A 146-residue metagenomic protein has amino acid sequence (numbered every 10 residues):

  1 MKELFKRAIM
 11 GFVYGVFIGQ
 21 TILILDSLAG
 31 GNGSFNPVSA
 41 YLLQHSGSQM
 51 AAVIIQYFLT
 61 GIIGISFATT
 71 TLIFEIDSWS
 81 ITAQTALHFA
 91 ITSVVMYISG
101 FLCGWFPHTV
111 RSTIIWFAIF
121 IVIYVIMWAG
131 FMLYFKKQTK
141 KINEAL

Functional and structural regions predicted by a protein language model:
K6-L28: N-terminal signal-anchor transmembrane alpha helix
M10-I18, L59-F67, L87, I91 (+2 more regions): Hydrophobic faces of alpha-helical transmembrane segments in multi-pass integral membrane proteins
G33-M50: Perimembrane loop-to-helix junctions flanking transmembrane segments
S46-I63: A loop-to-helix transmembrane entry motif
T71-A90: Loop-to-transmembrane helix junctions at the membrane interface
T85-A118: Hydrophobic alpha-helical transmembrane segments of integral membrane proteins
V122-K140: Membrane-water interface at the C-terminal end of transmembrane alpha helices
K141-L146: Short, highly charged, low-complexity non-transmembrane loops/tails of multi-pass membrane proteins
